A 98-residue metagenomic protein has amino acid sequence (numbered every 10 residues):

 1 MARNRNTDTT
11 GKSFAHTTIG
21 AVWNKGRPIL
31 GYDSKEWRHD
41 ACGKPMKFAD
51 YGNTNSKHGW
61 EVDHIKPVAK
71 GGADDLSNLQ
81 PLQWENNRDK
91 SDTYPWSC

Functional and structural regions predicted by a protein language model:
T10: A binding-site-centric feature that preferentially detects glycan-recognition modules on secreted/surface proteins
S13-W60, Q83: Short cysteine-rich loop/turn motifs with clustered Cys
G43, G71-G72: Detector for glycine-centered tight turns/loop "hinges" at secondary-structure junctions
K47-A49, D74-S77: Extended terminal accessory/targeting regions
K57-K70, N78-Q83: Histidine-centered catalytic micro-motifs used for acid/base chemistry in nuclease and nucleotide-processing active
D75, L79-C98: Short Cys/His-centered divalent metal-binding micro-motifs
